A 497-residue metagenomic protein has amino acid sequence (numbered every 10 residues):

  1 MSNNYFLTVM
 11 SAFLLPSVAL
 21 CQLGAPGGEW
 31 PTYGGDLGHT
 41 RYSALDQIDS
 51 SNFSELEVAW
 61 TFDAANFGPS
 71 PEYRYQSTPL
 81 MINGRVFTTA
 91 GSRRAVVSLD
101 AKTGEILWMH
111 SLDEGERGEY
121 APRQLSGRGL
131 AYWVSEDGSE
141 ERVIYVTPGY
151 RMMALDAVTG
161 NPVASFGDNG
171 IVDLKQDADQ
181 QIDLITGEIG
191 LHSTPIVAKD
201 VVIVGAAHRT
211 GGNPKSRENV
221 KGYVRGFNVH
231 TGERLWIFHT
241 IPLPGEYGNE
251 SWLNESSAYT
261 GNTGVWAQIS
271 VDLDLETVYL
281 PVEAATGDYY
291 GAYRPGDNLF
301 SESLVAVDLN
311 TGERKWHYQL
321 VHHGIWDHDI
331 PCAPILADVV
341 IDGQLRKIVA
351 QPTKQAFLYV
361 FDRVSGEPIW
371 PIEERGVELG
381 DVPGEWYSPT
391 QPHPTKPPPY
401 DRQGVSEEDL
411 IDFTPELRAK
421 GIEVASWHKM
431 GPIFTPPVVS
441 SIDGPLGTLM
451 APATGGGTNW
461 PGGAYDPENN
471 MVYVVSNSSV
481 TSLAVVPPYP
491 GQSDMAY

Functional and structural regions predicted by a protein language model:
T8-V18: Bacterial N-terminal signal peptides
Q22-Q47, S388-E423: N-terminal pre-domain segments of enzymes
W30-G34, E72-G91, A95, A121-R151 (+7 more regions): Repeat-blade elements of multi-bladed beta-propeller folds
H39-E136, Y145-K175: N-terminal cofactor/phosphate-binding cores enriched in small/glycine residues, especially glycine-rich loops such as
F62-T78, M109-D137, D168-T194, H239-Q268 (+6 more regions): Extracytoplasmic beta-rich repeat domains
L155, G160, V220-E233, D297-E313 (+1 more regions): Beta-propeller blade signature
D297, V480-Y497: Surface-exposed, extracytoplasmic segments of Gram-negative outer-membrane nutrient-acquisition systems
A333-V382: Phosphate/diphosphate-binding loops
